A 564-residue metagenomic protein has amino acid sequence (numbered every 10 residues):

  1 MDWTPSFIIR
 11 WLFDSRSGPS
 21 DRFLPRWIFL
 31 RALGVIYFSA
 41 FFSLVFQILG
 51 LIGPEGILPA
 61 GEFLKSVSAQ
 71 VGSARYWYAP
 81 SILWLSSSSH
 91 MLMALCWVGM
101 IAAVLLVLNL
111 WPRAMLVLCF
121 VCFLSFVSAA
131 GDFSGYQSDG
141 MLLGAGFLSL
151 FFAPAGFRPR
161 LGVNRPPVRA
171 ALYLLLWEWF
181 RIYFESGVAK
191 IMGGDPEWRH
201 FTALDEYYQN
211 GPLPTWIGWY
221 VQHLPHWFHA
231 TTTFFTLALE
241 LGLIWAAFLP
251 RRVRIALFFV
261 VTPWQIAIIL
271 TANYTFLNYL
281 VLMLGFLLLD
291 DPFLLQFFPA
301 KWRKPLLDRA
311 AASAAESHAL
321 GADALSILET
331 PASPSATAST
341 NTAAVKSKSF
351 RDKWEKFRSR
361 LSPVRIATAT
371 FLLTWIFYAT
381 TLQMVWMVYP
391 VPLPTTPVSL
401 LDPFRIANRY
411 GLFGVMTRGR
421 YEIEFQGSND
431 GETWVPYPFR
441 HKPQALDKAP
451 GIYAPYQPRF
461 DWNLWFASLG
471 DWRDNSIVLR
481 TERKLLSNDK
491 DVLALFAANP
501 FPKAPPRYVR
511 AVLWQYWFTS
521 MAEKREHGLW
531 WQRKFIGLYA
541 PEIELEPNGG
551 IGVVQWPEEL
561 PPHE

Functional and structural regions predicted by a protein language model:
M1-G321, I327-E329, P334-E564: Alpha-helical membrane-anchoring segments
